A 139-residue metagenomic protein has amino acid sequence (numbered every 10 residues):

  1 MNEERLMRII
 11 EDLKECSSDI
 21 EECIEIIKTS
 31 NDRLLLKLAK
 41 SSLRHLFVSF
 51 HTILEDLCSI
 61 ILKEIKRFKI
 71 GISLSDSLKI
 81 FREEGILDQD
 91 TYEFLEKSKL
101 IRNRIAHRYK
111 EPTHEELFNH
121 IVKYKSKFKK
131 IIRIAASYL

Functional and structural regions predicted by a protein language model:
M1-L139: Solvent-exposed interaction patches of small proteins and small membrane subunits
